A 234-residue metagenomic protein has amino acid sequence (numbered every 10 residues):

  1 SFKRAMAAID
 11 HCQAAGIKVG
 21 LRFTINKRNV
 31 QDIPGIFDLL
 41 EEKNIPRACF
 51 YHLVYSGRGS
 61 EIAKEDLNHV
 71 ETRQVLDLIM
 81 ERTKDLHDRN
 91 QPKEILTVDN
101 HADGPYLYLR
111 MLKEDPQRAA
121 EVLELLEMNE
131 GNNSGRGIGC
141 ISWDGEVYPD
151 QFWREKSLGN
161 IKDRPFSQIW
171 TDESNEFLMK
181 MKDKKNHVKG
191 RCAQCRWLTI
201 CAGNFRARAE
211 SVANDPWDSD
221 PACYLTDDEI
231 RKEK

Functional and structural regions predicted by a protein language model:
S1-Q74: Radical SAM/AdoMet-radical enzyme domain recognition
E42, E61-K93, E127-G131, D215-R231: A structural motif corresponding to the C-terminal lobe/cap of the Radical SAM core domain
R58, P105, F205: Glycine/Thr-rich phosphate-binding loops of Rossmann-like dinucleotide-binding domains
V70-E121, E146-A202: C-terminal accessory region of radical SAM enzymes
R118-E130: Short, basic/aromatic recognition patches
N132-R136: Short, small/polar residue-rich loop motifs at catalytic or cofactor-binding pockets
I141-S142: Short, acidic, Ser/Thr-enriched surface-loop or helix-capping motifs
N186-K234: Cysteine-cluster motifs in flexible loop/terminal segments that predominantly coordinate metals
